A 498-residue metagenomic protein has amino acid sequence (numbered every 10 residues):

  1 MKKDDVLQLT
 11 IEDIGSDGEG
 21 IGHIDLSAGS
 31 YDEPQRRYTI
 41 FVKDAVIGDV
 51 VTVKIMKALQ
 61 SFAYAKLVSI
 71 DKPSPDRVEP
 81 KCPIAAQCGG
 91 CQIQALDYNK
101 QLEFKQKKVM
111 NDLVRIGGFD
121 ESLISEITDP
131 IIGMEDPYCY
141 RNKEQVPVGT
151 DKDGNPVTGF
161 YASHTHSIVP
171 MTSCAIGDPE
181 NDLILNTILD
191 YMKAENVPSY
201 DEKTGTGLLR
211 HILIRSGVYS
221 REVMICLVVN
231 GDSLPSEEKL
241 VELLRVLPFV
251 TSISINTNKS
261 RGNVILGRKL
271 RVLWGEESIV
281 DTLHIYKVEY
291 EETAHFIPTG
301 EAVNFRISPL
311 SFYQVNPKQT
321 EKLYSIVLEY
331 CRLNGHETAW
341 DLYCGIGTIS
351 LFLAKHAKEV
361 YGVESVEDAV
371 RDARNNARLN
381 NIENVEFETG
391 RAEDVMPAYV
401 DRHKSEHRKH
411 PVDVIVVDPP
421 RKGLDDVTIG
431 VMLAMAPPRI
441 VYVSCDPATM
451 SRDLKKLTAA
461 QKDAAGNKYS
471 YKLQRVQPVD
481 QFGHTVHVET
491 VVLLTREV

Functional and structural regions predicted by a protein language model:
M1-P80, I84, E386-F387: Terminal RNA-binding accessory module
K2-D4, S16, G20, L26-S27 (+2 more regions): Rossmann-like S-adenosyl-L-methionine
E12, C139-D151, P156-S163, I214-S216 (+2 more regions): Short beta-strand elements
G48, G177, N316: Short, conserved phosphate/pyrophosphate- and ester-handling motifs at nucleotide-, phospho-/glycolipid
V68-P80, A86-S199, L234: Extended interfacial segments that mediate partner engagement and assembly in macromolecular machines
D129-D136, E202-K203, L209-H211, R215 (+1 more regions): Short, solvent-exposed loop/turn elements at beta->coil junctions and helix N-caps that rim active or binding pockets
Y138-N142, Y219-R221, V486-H487: A short, glycine/Asx- and small/polar-enriched loop/turn that sits immediately N-terminal to a beta-strand
D153-N256, R261-N263: Upstream accessory/linker segments immediately N-terminal to the RecA-like ATPase cores of bacterial MutS and a subset
